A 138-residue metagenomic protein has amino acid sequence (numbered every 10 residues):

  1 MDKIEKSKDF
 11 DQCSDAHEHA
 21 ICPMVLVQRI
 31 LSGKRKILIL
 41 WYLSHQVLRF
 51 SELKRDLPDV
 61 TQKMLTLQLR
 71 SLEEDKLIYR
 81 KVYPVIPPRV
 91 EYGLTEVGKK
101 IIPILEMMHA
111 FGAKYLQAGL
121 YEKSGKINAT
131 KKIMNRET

Functional and structural regions predicted by a protein language model:
M1-I21, E74, Y79, E96-T138: C-terminal regulatory/oligomerization modules of transcriptional regulators
H17-M64, E91: N-terminal helix-turn-helix DNA-binding core of bacterial DNA-binding proteins
M24, V85-R89, I104: Hydrophobic residues in alpha-helical membrane-spanning segments
H45, I86, K99-K100: Glycine-/small-residue-rich active-site loops that bind phosphorylated ligands and cofactors
Q68: Residues within the DNA-recognition helix of helix-turn-helix
E73-G93: Beta-hairpin "wing" of winged helix-turn-helix
